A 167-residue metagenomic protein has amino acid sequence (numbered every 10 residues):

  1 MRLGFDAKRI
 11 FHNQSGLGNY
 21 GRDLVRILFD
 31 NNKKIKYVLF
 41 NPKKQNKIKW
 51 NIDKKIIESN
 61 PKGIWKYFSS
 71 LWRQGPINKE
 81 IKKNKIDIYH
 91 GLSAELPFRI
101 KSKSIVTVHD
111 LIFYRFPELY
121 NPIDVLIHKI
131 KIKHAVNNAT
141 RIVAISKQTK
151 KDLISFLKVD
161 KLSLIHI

Functional and structural regions predicted by a protein language model:
M1-I165: Carbohydrate transferase catalytic cores enriched for Leloir-type hexosyltransferases
